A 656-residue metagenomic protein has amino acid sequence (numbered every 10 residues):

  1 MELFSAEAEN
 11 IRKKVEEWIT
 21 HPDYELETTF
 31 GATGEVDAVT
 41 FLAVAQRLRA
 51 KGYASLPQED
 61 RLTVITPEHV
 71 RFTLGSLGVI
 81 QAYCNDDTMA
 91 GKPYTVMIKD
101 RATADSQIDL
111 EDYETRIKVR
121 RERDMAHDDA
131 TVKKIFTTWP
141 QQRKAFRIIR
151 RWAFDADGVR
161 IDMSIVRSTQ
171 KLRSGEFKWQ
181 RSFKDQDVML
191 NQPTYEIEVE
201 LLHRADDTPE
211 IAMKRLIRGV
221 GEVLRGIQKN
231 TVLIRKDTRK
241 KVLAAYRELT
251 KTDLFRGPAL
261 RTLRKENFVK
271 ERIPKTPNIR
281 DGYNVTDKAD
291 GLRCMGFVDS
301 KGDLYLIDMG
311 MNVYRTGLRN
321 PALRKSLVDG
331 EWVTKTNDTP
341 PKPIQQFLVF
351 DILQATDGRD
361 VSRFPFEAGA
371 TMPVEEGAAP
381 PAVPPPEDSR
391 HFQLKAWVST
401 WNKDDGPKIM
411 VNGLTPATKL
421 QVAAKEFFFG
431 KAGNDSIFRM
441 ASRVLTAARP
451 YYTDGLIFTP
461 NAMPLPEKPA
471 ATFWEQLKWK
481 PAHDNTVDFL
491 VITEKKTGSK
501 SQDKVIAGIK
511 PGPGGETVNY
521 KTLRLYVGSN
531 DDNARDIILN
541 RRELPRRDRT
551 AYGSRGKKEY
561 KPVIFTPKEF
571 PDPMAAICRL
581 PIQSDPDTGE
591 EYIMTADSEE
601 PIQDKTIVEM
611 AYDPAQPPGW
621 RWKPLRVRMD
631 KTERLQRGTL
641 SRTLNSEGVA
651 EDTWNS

Functional and structural regions predicted by a protein language model:
M1-D253: Phosphate-end processing signature that detects enzymes handling 5′-triphosphorylated RNA and polyphosphate
T20, L26-T28, T40-L42, N85-Y94 (+3 more regions): Nucleic-acid 5′ end/cap handling module spanning
E25, I149-A153, G158-R160, T194-E198 (+8 more regions): Beta-strand-rich binding-surface signature of beta-sandwich/beta-barrel folds used to engage anionic ligands
F146, N191, T208-R215, V313 (+8 more regions): Short amphipathic alpha-helical molecular recognition features
G158, I165-R167, L201-A205, G310 (+6 more regions): Residues that form ligand- and interface-recognition hot spots within folded domains
D162-S164, K171-S174, D207-E210, M295-F297 (+4 more regions): Short helix/loop capping segments that flank catalytic or ligand/cofactor-binding pockets
L190-Q192, H203-A205, Q228, T238-L243 (+5 more regions): Hydrophobic, conserved cores of late-appearing folded domains
K275-R439: Covalent nucleotidyltransferase
